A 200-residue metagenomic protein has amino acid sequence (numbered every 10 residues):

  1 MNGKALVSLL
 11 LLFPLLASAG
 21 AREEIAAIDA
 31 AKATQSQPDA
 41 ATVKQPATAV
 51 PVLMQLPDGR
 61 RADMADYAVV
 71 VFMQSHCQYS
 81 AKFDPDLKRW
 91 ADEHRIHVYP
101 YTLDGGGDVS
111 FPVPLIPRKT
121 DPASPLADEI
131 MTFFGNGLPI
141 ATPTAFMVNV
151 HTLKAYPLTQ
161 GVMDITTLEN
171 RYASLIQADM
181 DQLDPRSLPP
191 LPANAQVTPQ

Functional and structural regions predicted by a protein language model:
M1-N2, V7-A49, Q200: N-terminal targeting signals for export/organelle localization
D39-A62, Q177-Q200: Proteins that catalyze or organize thiol-disulfide redox chemistry and the adjacent proteostasis machinery handling
R61-Q78: Short active-site neighborhood of thiol/selenol oxidoreductases, capturing the structured segment around
F72, R95-L126: Thiol-based oxidoreductase modules, predominantly thioredoxin-like and allied folds used for disulfide exchange
S75-Y79, D104-D108, L153, D164: Solvent-exposed loop/turn segments at secondary-structure junctions within structured extracellular/periplasmic domains
S80-H94: Typically the conserved alpha-helix immediately C-terminal to a functionally engaged Cys/Sec in thioredoxin-like
I116-T142, V148: Short, internal strand/loop/helix patches that form the active-site neighborhood or redox-interaction surface
N136-L183: Non-catalytic, surface beta->alpha helical segment in thiol-disulfide oxidoreductase systems
